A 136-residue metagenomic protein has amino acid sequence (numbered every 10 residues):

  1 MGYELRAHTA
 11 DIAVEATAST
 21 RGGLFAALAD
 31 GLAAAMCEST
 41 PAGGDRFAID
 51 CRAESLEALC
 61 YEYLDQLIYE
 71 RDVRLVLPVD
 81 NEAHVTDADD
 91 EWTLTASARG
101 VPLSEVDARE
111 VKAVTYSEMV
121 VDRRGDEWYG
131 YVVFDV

Functional and structural regions predicted by a protein language model:
G2-V136: Intrinsically disordered, low-complexity regions
